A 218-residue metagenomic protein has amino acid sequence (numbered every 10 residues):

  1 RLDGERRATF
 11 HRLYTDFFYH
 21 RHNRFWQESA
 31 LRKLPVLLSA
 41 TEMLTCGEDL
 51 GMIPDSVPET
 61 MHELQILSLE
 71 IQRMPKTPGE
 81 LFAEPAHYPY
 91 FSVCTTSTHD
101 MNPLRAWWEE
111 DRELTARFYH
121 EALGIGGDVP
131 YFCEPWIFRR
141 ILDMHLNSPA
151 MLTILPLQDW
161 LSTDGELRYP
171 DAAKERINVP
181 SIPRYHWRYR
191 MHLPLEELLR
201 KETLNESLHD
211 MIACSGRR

Functional and structural regions predicted by a protein language model:
R1-R218: Catalytic cores of glycan-processing enzymes that make or break glycosidic bonds
